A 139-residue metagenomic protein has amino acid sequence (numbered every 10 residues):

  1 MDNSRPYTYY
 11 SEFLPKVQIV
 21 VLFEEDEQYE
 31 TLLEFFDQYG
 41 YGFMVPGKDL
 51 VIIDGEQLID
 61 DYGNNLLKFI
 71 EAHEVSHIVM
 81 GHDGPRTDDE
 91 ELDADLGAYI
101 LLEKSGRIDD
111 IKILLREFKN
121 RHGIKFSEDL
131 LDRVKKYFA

Functional and structural regions predicted by a protein language model:
M1-E34: A metal-dependent hydrolase signature that marks the N-terminal structural subdomain at the beginning of catalytic folds
M1-N3, K68-E71: Well-ordered, non-membrane alpha-helical segments in soluble/globular domains
L22-N64, V75-H82: Active-site scaffold of zinc-dependent metalloenzymes
G63-F69, D89-D93: Alpha-helical scaffolds flanking conserved acidic
E71-M80, D93, G97: Active-site His/Glu-centered metal-binding helix of metallohydrolases
G81-T87, R107: Short, solvent-exposed secondary-structure capping/transition elements
T87-K104: An active-site-proximal "capping" alpha-helix that borders the catalytic cofactor pocket
K104-A139: Long, well-structured alpha-helical subdomains associated with metal-dependent extracellular/ecto-lumenal hydrolases
